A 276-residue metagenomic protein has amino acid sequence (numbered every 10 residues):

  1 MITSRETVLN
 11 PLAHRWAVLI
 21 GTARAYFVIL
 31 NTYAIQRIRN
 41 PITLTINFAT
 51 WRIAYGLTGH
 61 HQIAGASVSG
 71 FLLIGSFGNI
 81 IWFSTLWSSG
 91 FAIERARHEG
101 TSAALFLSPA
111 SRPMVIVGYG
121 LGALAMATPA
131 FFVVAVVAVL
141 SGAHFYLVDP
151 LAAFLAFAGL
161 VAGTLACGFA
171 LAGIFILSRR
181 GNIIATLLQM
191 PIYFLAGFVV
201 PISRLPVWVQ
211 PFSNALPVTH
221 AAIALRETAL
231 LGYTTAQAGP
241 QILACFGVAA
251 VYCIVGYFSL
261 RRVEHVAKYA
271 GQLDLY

Functional and structural regions predicted by a protein language model:
M1-Y276: Hydrophobic transmembrane alpha-helices and immediately adjacent juxtamembrane helices of multi-pass inner-membrane
